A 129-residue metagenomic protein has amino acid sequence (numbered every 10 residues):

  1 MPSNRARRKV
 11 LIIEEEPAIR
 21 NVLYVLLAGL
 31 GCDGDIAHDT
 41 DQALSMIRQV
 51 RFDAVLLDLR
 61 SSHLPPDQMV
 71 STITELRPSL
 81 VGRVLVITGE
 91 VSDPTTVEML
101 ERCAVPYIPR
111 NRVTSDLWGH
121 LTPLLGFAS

Functional and structural regions predicted by a protein language model:
M1-P17, L30, E75-S79, T96 (+1 more regions): Non-catalytic signal-transmission and effector/linker regions of two-component phosphorelay proteins
L11, I36-A54: Acidic, metal-coordinating helix/loop segments flanking the phosphotransfer/catalytic sites of two-component signaling
E14, I87-G89: Short beta-strand/turn micro-motifs composed of small residues that flank or help shape donor/cofactor-binding pockets
P17-D35: Two-component/phosphorelay signaling modules centered on CheY-like receiver
R48-V50, I73-G82, R102: Conserved phosphotransfer cores of two-component systems
L56-T74: Conserved phosphotransfer microenvironments
Q68, G89-G119: Alpha4 helix (beta4-alpha4-beta5 surface) of REC/receiver domains from two-component response regulators
